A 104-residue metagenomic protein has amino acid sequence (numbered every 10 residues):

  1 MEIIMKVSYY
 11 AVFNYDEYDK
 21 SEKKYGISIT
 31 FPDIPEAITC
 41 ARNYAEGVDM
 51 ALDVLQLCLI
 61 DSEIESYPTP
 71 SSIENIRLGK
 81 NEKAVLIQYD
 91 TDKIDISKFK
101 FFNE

Functional and structural regions predicted by a protein language model:
M1-V12, Q56-E104: Short, charged, surface-exposed hinge/linker loops at domain edges that act as mobile lids or interdomain connectors
E2-I3, F31, L52: Charged, low-complexity intrinsically disordered terminal regions and linker tails
F13-I34: Short aromatic-glycine-(Arg/Gly/Cys) micro-motifs in beta-strand/loop hairpins
Y25, A45, F101-N103: A short beta-loop-beta micro-motif enriched in histidine and acidic residues
Y25-I27, P35, L55, K83-V85: A generic structural signal for short beta-strands and their flanking turns/coil linkers
F31, G47, I60-I64: Acidic/histidine-enriched, beta-strand-rich ligand/metal-binding domains
P35-E46: A short, exposed loop/beta-hairpin motif centered on an aromatic-Gly-Thr core
V48-C58: Short amphipathic C-terminal alpha-helix that caps PH/PH-like domains
